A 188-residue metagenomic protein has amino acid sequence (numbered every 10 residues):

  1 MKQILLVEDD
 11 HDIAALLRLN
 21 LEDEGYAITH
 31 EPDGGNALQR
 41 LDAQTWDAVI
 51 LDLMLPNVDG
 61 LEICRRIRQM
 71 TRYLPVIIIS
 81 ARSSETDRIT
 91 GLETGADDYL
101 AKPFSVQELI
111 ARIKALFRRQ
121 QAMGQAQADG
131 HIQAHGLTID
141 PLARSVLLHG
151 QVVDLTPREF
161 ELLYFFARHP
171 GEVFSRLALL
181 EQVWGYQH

Functional and structural regions predicted by a protein language model:
M1-M123: N-terminal/domain-start alpha-helical segments
Q3, A115-V173, L177: Short, Lys/Arg-enriched segments at the junction into DNA-binding effector domains of transcriptional regulators
A27, A115, R168, G185-Y186: ABC-type ATPase nucleotide-binding domains, specifically the catalytic core motifs of the NBD
L41, F166-P170, V183: Short helix-to-turn junction characteristic of helix-turn-helix DNA-binding domains, especially the helix
Q107, E172-V183: Short coil-to-helix segment of the ABC ATPase nucleotide-binding domain corresponding to the Q-loop/switch region
H149-Q151, Q182-Y186: Aromatic-glycine-rich donor-binding/catalytic loop that engages nucleotide-sugar donors across glycosyltransferases
